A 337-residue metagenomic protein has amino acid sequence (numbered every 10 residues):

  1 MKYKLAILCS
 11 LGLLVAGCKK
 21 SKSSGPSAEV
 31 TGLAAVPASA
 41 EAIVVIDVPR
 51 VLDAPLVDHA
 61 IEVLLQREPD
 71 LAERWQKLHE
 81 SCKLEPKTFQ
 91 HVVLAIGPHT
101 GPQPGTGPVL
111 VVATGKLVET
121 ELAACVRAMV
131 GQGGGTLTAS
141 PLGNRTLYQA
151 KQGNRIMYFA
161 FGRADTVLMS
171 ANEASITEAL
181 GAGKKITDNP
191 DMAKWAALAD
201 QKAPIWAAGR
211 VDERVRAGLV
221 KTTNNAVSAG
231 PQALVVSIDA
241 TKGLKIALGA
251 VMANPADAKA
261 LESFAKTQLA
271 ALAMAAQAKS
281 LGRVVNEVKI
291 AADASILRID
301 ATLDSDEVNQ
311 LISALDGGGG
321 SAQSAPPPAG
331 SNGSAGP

Functional and structural regions predicted by a protein language model:
M1-A16: Sec-dependent bacterial lipoprotein signal peptides
C18-Q149, G153, M192-V227, S263-E287 (+2 more regions): Structural boundary/hinge residues at secondary-structure and domain interfaces
G32, V92-P98, R155-G162, Q232-I238: Short, surface-exposed beta-strand/loop micro-motifs that present aromatic residues
S39, L117, G143, A160-V167 (+1 more regions): Short, solvent-exposed coil/turn segments at beta-strand boundaries
V44, Q149-K184, G243, K289-E307: A short, solvent-exposed beta-edge/loop patch
R50, G115, A240-K242, A250-A256 (+1 more regions): Beta-strand elements of well-folded, non-transmembrane domains
I96, P104-G105, P141, A160-G162 (+2 more regions): Generic beta-strand structural signal
V227-A292: Intrinsically disordered, low-complexity segments enriched in Gly and acidic/Ser/Thr residues that form flexible
